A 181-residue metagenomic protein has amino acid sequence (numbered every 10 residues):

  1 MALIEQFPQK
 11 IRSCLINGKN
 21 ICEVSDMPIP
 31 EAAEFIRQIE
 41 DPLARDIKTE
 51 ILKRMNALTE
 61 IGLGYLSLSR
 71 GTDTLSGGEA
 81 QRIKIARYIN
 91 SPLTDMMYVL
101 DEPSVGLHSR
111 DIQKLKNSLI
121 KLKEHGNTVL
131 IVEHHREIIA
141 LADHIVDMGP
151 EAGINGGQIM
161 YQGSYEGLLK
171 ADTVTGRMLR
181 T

Functional and structural regions predicted by a protein language model:
M1-T181: Conserved phosphate-binding elements of NTP-dependent enzyme cores
